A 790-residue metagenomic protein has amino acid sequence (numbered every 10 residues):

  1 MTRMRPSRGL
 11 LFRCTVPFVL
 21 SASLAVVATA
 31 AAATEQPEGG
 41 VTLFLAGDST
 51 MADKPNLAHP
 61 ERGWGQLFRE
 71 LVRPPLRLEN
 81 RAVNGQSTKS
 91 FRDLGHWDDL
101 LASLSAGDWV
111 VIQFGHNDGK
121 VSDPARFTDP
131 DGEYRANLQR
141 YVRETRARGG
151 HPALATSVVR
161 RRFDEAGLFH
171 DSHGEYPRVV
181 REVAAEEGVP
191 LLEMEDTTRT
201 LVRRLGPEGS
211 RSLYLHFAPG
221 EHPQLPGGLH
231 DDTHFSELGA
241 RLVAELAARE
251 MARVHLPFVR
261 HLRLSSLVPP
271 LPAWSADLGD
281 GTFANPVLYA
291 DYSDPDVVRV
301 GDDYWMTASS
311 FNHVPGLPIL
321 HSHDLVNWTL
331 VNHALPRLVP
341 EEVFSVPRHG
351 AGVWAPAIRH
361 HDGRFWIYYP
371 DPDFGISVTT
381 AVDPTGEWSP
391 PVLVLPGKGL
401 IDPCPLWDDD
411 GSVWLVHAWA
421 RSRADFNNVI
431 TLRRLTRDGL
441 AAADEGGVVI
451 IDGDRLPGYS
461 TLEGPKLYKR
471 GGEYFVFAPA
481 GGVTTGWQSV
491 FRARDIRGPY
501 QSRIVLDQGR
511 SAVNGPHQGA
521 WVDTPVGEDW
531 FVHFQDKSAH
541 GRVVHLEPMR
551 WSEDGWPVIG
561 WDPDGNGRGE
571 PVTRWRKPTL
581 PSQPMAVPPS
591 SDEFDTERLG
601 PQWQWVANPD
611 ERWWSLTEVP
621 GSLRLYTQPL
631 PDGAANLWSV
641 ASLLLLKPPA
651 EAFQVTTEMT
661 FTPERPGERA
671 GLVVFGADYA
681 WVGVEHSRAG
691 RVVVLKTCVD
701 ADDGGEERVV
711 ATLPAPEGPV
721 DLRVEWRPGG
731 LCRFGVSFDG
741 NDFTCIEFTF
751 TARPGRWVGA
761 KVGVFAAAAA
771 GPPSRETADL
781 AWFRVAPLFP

Functional and structural regions predicted by a protein language model:
M1-L10: N-terminal secretory signal peptides that target proteins for export/translocation
C14-V27: Bacterial N-terminal signal peptides
A31-A82, D98-V110, V300: Serine-esterase "nucleophile elbow" of acetyl-processing enzymes
V41-N56, S87, G119, S322-L325 (+2 more regions): Catalytic nucleophile-elbow at a beta strand-turn-alpha helix junction centered on a G-D-S/GDSL motif, marking
S49-D53, V83-K89, H116-V121, H151 (+11 more regions): Solvent-exposed loop/turn segments at secondary-structure junctions within structured extracellular/periplasmic domains
R62-Q66, F91-S105, A136-R140, A351-V353 (+1 more regions): Alpha-helical scaffolding within the catalytic cores of extracellular/periplasmic polymer-degrading hydrolases
H96-R241, E245-R263: Alpha-helical cap/lid subdomain in secreted, periplasmic, or secretory-pathway luminal O-acyl-processing enzymes
P269-P790: Carbohydrate-active catalytic/glycan-binding domains of CAZyme proteins, especially the secreted or lumenal ectodomains
